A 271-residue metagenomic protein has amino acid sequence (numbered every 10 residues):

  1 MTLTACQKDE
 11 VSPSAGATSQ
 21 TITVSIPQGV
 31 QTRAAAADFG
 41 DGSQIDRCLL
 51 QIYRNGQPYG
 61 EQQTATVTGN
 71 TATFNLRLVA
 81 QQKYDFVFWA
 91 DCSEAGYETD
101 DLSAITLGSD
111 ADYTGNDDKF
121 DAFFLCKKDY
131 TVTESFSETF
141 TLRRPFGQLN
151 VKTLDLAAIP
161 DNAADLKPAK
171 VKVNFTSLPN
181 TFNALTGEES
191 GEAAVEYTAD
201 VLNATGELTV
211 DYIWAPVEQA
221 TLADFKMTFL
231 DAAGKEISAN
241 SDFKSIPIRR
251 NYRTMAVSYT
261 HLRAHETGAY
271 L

Functional and structural regions predicted by a protein language model:
T4-A5: C-terminal motif of bacterial Sec signal peptides marking the signal peptidase cleavage site
V11-Q20: Short, low-complexity, disordered segments immediately C-terminal to signal peptides in bacterial exported proteins
Q20-Q148, A157: Short, low-hydrophobicity acidic/polar segments
F39-D100, P160-Y252: Tryptophan-paired
T133-T176, N180: A surface/extracellular/periplasmic glyco- and lipid-processing/surface-interacting theme
A256-S258: Acidic, proline/serine/threonine- and glycine-rich low-complexity intrinsically disordered segments
T260-T267: Conserved small/polar residues in nucleotide/adenosyl-binding loops
